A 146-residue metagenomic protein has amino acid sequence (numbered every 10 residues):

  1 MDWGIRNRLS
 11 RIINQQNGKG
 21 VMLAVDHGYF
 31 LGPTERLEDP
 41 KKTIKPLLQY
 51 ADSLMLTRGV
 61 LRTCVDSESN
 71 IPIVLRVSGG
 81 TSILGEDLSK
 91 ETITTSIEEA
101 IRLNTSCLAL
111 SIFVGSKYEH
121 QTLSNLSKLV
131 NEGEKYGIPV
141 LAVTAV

Functional and structural regions predicted by a protein language model:
M1-L75: Conserved N-terminal beta1-alpha1 strand-loop-helix module at the mouth
R6, G133, V140: Expand to "…catalyze enediolate/carbanion chemistry for C-C bond making/breaking, isomerization, decarboxylation
A24-E38, R76-T94, G115-E119, T144-V146: Active-site mouth loops of central-metabolism enzymes
L47-L48, I101, E134: Non-catalytic positions within long, well-ordered alpha-helices that form the structural scaffold/packing of enzyme
L56-T57, S106-I112, I138-A145: Short beta-strand segments at enzyme active-site cores
T57-V74, L88-I93, V114-G137: Active-site-adjacent beta->alpha loops and helix N-cap segments on the catalytic face of soluble alpha/beta enzymes
S96-K117: Active-site gating/metal-coordination segments in enzymes
